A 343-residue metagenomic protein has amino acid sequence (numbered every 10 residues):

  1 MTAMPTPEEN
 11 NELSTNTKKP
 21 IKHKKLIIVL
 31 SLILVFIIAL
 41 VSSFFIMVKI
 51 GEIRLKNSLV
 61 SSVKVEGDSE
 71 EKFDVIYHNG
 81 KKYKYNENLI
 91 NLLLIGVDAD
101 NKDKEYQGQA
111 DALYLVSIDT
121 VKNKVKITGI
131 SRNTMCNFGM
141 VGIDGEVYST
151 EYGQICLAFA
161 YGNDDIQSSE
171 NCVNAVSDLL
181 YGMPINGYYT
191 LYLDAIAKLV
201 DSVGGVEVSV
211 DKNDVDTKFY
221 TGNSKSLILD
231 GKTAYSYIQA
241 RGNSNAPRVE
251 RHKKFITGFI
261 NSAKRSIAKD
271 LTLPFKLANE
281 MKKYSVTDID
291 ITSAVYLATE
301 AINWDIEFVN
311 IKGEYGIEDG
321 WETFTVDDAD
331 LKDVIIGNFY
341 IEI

Functional and structural regions predicted by a protein language model:
T2-E9, L13, P20, L30-S31 (+1 more regions): Non-catalytic, solvent-exposed segments at the cell envelope interface
K18-K24: Membrane-interface anchoring determinants
F36-I38: Hydrophobic core
